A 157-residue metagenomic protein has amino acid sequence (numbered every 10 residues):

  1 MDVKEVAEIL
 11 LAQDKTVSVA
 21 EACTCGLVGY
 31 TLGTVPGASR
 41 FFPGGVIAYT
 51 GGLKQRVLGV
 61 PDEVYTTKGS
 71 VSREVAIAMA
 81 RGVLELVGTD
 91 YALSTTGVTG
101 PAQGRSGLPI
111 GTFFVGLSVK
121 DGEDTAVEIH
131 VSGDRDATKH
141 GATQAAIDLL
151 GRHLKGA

Functional and structural regions predicted by a protein language model:
M1-A157: Short alpha-helical segments enriched in small residues
